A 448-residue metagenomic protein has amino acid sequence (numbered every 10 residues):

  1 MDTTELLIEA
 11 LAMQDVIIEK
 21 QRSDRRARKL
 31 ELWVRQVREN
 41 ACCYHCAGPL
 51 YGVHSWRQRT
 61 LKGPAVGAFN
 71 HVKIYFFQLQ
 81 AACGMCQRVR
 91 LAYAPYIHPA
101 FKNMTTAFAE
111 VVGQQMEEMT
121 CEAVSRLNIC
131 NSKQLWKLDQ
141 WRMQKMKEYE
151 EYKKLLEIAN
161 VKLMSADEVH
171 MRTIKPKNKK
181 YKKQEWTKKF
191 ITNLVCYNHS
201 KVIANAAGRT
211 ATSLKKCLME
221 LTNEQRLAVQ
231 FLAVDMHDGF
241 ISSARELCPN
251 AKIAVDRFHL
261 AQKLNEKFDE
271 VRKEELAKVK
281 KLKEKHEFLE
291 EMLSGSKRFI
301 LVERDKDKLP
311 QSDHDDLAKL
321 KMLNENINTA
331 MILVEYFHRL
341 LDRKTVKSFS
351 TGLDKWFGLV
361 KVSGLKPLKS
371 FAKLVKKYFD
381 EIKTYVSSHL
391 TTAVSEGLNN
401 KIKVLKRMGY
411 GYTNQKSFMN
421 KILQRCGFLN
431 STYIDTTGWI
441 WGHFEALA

Functional and structural regions predicted by a protein language model:
M1-A94: Short, conserved DNA-binding cores of transcription-related domains
Q36, N40, H45, Y51-G52 (+7 more regions): Acidic/histidine-rich catalytic cores and adjacent linkers of DNA breakage/strand-transfer/modification proteins
L61-K162, E168-K175, Q225-L227, I382-K383: Short, positively charged, Gly/Tyr-enriched micro-motifs that form contact patches at catalytic or ligand/partner
P99-N103, N205-R209, V255: Alpha-helix capping and helix-loop boundary segments enriched in small/acidic/polar residues
N131, W136-F231, D238-S243: RNase H-like nuclease fold core
R142, K180-Y181, E246-A251, F268-K273: Short secondary-structure boundary/capping segments
L260-K281: Short alpha-helix plus adjacent loop in nuclease-associated cores
